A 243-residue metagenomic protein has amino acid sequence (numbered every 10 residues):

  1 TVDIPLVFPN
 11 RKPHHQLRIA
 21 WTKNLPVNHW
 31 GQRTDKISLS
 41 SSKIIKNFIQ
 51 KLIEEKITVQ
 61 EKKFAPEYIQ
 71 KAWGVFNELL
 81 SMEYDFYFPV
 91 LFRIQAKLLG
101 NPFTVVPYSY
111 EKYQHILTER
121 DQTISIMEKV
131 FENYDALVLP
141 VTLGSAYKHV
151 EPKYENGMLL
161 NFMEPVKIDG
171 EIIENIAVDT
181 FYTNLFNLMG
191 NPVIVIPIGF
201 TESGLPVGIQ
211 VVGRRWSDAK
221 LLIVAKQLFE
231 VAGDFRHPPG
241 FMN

Functional and structural regions predicted by a protein language model:
T1-F181, L188, W216, E230-N243: Amidase signature
P192-I196: A short, aliphatic-rich beta-strand micro-motif
G199-T201: Short beta-strand micro-motifs enriched in acidic
L205-R214, L221-L222: Short, well-ordered beta-strand elements
V224-L228: Short amphipathic alpha-helices in soluble, non-transmembrane regions that often serve as interface/regulatory elements
